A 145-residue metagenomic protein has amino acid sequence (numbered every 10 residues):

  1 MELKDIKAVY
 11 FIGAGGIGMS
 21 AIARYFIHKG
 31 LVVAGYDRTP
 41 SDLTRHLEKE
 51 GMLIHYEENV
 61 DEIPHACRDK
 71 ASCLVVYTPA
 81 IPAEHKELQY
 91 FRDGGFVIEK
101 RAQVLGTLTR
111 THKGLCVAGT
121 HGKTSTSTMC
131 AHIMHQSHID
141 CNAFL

Functional and structural regions predicted by a protein language model:
M1-L53, K70-V75, F96: ATP-dependent carboxylate-amine ligase
Y10, E58, H121-G122: Histidine-centered active-site/metal-ligand motif
Y25, E62-C67, P79-L145: Phosphate-binding loop of NTP-binding sites
D37, E58, P79-I81: Short glycine-rich, polar/acidic loop-and-turn segments at beta strand-coil junctions
R38-T39, N59, Q103-V104: Short, ordered loop/turn segments at secondary-structure junctions
I54-E58, E99: Short acidic-hydrophobic, aromatic-tinged amphipathic segments that line or gate anion-handling sites
